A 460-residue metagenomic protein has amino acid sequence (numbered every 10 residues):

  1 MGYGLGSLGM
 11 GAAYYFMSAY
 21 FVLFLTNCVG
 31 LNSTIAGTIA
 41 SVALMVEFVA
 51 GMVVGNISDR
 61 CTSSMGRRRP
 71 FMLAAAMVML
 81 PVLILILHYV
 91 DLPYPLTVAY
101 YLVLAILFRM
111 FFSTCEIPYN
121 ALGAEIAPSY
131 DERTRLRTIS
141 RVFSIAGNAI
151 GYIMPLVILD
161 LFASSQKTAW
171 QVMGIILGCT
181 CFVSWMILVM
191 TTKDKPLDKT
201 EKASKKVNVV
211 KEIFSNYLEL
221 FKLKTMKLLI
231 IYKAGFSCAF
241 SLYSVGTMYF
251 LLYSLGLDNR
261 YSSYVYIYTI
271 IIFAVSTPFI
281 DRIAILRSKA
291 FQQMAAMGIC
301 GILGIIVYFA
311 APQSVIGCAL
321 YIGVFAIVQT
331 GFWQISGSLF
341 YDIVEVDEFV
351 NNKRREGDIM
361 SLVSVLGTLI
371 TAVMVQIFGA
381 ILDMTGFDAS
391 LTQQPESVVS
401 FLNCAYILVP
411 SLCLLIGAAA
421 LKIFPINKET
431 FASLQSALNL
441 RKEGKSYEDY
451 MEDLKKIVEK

Functional and structural regions predicted by a protein language model:
M1-E459: Membrane-embedded alpha-helical bundles of multi-pass transporters/translocases, especially carrier/permease families
